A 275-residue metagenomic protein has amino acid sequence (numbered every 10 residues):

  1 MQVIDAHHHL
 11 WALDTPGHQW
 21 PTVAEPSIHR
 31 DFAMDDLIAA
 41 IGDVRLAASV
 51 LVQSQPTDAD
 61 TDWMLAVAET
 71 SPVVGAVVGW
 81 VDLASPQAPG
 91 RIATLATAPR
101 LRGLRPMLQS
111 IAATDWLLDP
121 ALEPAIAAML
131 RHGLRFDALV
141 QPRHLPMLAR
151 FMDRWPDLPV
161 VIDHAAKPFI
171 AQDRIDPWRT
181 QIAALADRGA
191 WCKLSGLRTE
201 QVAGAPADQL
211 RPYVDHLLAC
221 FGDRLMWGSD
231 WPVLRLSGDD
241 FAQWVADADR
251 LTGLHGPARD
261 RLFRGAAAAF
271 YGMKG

Functional and structural regions predicted by a protein language model:
M1-H132, L145, D249: Mid-domain alpha/beta scaffold segments of enzyme catalytic cores
M1-I4, I28-A48, H216, F221-R224 (+1 more regions): Mid-to-C-terminal alpha-helical segments outside catalytic/metal-binding sites
L13-Q19, G90-R91, D173-I175, G238-F241 (+1 more regions): Short aromatic-enriched loop/helix-cap "lid" or pocket-rim segments at secondary-structure transitions that line
P56-T57, L83-P86, I111-D115, K167-A171 (+2 more regions): Short, small-residue-enriched loops and turns at beta-alpha junctions that line or gate enzyme active sites
A59-G75, P156, V161-I162, Y213-F221 (+1 more regions): Short, electropositive alpha-helical surface patch
W116-M226: Catalytic pocket-lining loop regions of alpha/beta-barrel enzymes, especially the amidohydrolase/enolase/GH5 lineages
D230: Active-site glycine-centered loops adjacent to acidic/histidine catalytic or metal-binding residues that shape
